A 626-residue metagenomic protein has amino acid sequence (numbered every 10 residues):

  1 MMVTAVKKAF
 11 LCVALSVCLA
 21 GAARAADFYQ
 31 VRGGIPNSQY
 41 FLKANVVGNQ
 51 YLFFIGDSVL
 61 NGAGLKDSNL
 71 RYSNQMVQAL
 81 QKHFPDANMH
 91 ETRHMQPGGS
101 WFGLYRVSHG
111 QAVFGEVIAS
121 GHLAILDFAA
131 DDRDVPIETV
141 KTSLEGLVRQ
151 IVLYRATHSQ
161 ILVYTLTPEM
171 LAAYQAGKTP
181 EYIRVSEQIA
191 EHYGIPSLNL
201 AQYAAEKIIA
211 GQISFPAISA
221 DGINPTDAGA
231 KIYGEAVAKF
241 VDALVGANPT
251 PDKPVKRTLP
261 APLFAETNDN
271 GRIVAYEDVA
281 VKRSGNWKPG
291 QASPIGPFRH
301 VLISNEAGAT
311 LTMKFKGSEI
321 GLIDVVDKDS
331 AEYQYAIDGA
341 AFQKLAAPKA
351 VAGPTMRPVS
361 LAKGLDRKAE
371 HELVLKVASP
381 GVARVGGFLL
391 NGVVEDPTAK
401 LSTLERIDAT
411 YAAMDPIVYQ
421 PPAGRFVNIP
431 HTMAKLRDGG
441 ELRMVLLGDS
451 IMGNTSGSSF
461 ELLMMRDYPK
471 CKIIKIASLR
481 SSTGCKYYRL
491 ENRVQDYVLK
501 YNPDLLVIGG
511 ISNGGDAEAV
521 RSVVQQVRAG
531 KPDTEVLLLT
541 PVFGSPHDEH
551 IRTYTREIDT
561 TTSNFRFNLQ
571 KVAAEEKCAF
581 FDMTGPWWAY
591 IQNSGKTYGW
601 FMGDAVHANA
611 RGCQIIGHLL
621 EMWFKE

Functional and structural regions predicted by a protein language model:
M1-I55, V59-D67, Q78-M89, I118-A119 (+10 more regions): N-terminal secretory targeting modules
F28, M170-V274, G544-E626: Catalytic His-Asp segment of secreted/periplasmic serine-dependent ester chemistry enzymes
G48-Y51, D86-H90, A119-A124, A156-I161 (+6 more regions): Loop/turn elements at helix/coil->beta-strand transitions in domains of secreted/extracellular proteins
F54-I55, N61, G103-K141, R437 (+4 more regions): Oxyanion-hole/transition-state-stabilizing segment in secreted/luminal serine hydrolases and related acyltransferases
I55-D57, H94-G98, L126-D131, Y164-P168 (+6 more regions): Active-site-proximal beta-strand/loop segments in catalytic clefts of secreted hydrolases
D86-W101, K470-C485: A short beta-strand-loop structural module common to alpha/beta enzyme folds
D127-D131, V148-R184, G510-I511, R528-R566: Active-site segments of SGNH/GDSL-like serine hydrolases that catalyze O-acetyl group transfer/hydrolysis on lipids
T139-G146, T179-I183, A517-V523, F565: Charged helix-capping and loop-helix junction motifs
